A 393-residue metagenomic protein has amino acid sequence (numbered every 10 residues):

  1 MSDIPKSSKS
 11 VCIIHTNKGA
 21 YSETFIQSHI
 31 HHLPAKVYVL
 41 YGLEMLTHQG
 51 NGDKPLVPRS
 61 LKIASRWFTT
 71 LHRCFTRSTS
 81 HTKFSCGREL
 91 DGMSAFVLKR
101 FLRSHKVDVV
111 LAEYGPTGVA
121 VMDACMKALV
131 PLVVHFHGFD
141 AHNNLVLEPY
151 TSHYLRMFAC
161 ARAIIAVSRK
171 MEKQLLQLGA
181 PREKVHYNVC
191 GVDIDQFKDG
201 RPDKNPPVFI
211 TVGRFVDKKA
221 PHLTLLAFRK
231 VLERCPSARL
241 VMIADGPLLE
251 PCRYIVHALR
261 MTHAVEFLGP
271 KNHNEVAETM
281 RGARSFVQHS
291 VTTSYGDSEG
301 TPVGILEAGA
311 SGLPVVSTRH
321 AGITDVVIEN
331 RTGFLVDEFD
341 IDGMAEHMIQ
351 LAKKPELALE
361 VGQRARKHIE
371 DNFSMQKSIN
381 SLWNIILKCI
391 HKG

Functional and structural regions predicted by a protein language model:
M1-R59: N-terminal subdomain of nucleotide-sugar transferases
C12, I165, R201-L232, V241: Conserved donor-binding/catalytic core segment of Leloir-type glycosyltransferases
A112-T117: Short His-centered aromatic/hydrophobic patch
H137, Y150-K198: Donor nucleotide-sugar binding/catalytic pocket of nucleotide-sugar-dependent glycosyltransferases
R253-N274, S285: Nucleotide-activated donor-binding/catalytic signature segment of Leloir-type glycosyltransferases, i.e., the conserved
R281-G296, L313: Acidic donor-binding loop of glycosyltransferase active sites
I305, G309-A310, P314-S317, V327: Short hydrophobic beta-strand element within catalytic cores of glycosyltransferases and related nucleotide-activated
E329-N330, F334-I341, Q350-E356: Conserved acidic donor-binding segment of nucleotide-sugar-dependent glycosyltransferases
